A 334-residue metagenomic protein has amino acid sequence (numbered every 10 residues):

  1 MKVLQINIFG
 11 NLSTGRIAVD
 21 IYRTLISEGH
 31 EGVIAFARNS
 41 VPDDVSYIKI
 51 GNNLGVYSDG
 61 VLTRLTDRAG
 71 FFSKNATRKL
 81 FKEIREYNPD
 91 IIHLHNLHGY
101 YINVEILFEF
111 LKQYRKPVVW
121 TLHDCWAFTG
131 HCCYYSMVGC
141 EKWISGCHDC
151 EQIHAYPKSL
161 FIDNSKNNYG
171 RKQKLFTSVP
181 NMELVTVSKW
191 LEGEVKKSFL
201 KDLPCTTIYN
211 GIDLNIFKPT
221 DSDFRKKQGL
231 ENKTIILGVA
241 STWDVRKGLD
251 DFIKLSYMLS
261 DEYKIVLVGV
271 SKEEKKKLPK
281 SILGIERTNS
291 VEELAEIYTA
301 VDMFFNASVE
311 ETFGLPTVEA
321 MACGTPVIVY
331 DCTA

Functional and structural regions predicted by a protein language model:
M1-S46, Y87, Q113-K116, S256-L259: N-terminal subdomain of nucleotide-sugar transferases
Q113, K142-L184, K197-F199: Membrane-proximal helix-turn-helix segments that form the acceptor-binding/catalytic region of lipid-linked
S165, Y169-K172, K218-L230: A short helix/loop element that forms part of the nucleotide-sugar donor recognition site in Leloir-type
V185, G229-K247, I253-S256: Conserved donor-binding/catalytic core segment of Leloir-type glycosyltransferases
G193-K196, I212-K227, K276-K277: Acidic anion/phosphate-binding donor-loop and adjacent secondary structure in glycosyltransferase catalytic cores
G269-A295, M303: Nucleotide-activated donor-binding/catalytic signature segment of Leloir-type glycosyltransferases, i.e., the conserved
V309: Aromatic "clamp/platform" in nucleotide-sugar-dependent glycosyltransferases that forms part of the donor/acceptor
P326-V329: Short hydrophobic beta-strand element within catalytic cores of glycosyltransferases and related nucleotide-activated
